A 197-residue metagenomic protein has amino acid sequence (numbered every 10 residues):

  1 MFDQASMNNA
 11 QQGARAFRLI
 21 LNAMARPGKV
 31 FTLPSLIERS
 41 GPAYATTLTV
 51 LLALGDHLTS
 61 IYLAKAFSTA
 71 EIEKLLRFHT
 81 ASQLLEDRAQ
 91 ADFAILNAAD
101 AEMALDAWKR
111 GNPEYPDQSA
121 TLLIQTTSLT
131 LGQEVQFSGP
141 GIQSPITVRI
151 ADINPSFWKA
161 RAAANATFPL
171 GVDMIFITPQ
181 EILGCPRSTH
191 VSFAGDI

Functional and structural regions predicted by a protein language model:
M1-S60, A64-F67, F78, P179-E181 (+2 more regions): N-terminal, charge-rich interaction modules
E71-H190, D196-I197: Internal, well-folded beta-alpha domain core
